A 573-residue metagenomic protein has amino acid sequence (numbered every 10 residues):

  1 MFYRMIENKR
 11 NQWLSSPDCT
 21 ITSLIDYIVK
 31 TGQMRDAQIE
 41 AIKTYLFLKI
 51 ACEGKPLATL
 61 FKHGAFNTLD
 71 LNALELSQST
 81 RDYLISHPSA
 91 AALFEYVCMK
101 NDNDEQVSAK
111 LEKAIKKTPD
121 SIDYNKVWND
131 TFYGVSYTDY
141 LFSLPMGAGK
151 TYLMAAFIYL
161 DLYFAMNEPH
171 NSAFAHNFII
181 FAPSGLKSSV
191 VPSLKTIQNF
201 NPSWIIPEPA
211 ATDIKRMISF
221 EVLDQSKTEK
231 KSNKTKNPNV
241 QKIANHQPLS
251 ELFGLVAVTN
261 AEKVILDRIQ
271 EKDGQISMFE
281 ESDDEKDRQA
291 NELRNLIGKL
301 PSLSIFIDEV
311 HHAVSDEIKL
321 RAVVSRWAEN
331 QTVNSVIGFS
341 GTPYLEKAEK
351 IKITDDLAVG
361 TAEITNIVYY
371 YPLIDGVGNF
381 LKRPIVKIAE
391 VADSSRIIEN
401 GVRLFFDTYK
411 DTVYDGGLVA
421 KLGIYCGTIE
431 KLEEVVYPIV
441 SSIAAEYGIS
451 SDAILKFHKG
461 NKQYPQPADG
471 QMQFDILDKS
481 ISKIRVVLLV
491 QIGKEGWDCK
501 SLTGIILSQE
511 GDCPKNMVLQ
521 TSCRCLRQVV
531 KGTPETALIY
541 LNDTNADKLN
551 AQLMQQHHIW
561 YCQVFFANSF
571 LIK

Functional and structural regions predicted by a protein language model:
W13-S143: Conserved pre-motif I regulatory segment
A58-L60, A148, P209-I243, S250-V258 (+6 more regions): Conserved C-terminal RecA-like helicase domain
K150-F164: Motif I (Walker A/P-loop) of helicase-class P-loop NTPases
L153, N171-D213, E262-K263, G427-E433: Conserved Walker A/P-loop ATP-binding site and its immediately adjacent core in helicase/helicase-like ATPase domains
P169, R321-V323, W327-I443: Interdomain helical connector at the RecA1-RecA2 junction of SF1/SF2 helicase-like NTPases
I180, A257-N260, F306, N334-G341 (+1 more regions): Structural recognition of the conserved hydrophobic beta-strand(s) that form the central parallel beta-sheet of P-loop
K263-V264, D273-Q331: SF2 helicase catalytic motif II
G460-C562: Conserved RecA-like P-loop NTPase helicase motor core
